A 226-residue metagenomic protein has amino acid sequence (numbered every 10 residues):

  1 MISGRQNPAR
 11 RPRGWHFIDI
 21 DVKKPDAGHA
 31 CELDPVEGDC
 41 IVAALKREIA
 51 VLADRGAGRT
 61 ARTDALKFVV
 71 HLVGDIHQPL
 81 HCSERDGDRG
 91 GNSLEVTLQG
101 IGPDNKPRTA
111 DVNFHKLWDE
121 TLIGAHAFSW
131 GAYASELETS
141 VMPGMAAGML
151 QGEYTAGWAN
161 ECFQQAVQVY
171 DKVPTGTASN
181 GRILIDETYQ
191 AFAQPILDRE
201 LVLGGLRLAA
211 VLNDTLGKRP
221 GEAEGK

Functional and structural regions predicted by a protein language model:
M1-L72, P79, E84-K226: N-terminal, motif-rich segments that launch catalysis or mediate targeting to/interaction with membranes, typified by
